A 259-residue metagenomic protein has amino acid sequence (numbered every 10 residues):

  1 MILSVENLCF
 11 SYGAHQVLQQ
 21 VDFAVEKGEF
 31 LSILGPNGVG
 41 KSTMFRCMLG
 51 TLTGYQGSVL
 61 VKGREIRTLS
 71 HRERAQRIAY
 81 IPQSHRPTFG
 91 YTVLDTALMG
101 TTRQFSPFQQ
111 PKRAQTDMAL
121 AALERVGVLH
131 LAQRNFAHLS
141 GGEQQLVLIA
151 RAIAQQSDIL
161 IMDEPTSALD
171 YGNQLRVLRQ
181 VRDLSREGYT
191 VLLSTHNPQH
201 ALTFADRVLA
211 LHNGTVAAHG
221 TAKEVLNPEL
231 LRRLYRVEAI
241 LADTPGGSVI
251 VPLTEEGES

Functional and structural regions predicted by a protein language model:
L34-P36: The feature captures the beta-strand-to-loop junction immediately N-terminal to the Walker
L49: Helix-to-loop junction immediately C-terminal to a conserved catalytic motif
G57-E65, R74: Conserved ABC transporter NBD signature motif
L98, R113-L131, Q156: Conserved ABC ATPase "signature" region
N135-L139, E143: Conserved ABC ATPase signature
L160-D163: Catalytic Walker B motif of ABC-type/P-loop ATPase nucleotide-binding domains
L234-S259: ABC ATPase nucleotide-binding domains
